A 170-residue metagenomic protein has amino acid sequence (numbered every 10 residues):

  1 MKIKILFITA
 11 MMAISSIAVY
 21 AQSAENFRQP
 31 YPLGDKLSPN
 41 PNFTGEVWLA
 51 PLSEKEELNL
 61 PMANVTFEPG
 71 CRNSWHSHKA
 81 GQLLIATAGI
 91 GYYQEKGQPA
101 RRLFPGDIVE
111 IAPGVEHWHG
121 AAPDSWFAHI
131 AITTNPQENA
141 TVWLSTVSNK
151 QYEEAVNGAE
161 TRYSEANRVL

Functional and structural regions predicted by a protein language model:
M1-F7: Bacterial N-terminal signal peptides that target proteins for export
I8-S16: Bacterial N-terminal signal peptides
V19-N59, T141-L170: A short, N-terminal "cap"/entry segment at the start of jelly-roll beta-barrel domains of the cupin/DSBH fold
W48-P51, A63-C71: N-terminal post-signal-peptidase region of extra-cytosolic proteins
N64-E68, H78-Y93, I132-T134: Short, conserved beta-strand element in jelly-roll/cupin
Y92, P113-A140: Ligand-binding loop in jelly-roll beta-barrel domains
G97-G114: Short acidic-glycine-tyrosine-enriched beta hairpin
